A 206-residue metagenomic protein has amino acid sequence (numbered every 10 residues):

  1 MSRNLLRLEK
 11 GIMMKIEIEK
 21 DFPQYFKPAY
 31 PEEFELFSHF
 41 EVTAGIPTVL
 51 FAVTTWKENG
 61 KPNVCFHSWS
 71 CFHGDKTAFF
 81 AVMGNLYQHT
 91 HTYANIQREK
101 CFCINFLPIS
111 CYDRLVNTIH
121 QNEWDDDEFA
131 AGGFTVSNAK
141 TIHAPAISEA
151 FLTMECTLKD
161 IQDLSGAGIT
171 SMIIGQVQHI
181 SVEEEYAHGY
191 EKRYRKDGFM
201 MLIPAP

Functional and structural regions predicted by a protein language model:
S2-R3, F26: Generic alpha-helical structural signal
R3-M13: Short, Lys/Arg-enriched N-terminal segments with co-localized hydrophobic residues within the first ~10-30 amino acids
G11-P206: Basic, polyanion-binding surface patches
